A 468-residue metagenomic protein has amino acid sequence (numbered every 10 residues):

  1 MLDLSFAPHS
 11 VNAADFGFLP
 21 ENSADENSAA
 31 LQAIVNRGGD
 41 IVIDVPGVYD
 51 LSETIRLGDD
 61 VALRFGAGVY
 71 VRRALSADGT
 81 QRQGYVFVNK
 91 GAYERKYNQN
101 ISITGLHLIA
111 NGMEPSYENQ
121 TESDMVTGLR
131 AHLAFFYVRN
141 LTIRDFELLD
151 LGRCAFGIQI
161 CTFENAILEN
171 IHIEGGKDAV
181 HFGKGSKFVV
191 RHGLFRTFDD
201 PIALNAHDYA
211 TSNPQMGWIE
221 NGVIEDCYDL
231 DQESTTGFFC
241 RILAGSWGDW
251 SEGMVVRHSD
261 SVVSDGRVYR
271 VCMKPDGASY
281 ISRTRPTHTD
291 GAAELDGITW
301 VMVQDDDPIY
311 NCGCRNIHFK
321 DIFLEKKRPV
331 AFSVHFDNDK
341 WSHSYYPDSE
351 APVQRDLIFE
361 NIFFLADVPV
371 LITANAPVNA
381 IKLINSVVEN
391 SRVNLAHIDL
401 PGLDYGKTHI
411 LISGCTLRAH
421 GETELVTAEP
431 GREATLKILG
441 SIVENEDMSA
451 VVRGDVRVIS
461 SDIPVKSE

Functional and structural regions predicted by a protein language model:
M1-R267, K274-E468: Extracellular/periplasmic carbohydrate-active domains that bind, remodel, or depolymerize complex polysaccharides
